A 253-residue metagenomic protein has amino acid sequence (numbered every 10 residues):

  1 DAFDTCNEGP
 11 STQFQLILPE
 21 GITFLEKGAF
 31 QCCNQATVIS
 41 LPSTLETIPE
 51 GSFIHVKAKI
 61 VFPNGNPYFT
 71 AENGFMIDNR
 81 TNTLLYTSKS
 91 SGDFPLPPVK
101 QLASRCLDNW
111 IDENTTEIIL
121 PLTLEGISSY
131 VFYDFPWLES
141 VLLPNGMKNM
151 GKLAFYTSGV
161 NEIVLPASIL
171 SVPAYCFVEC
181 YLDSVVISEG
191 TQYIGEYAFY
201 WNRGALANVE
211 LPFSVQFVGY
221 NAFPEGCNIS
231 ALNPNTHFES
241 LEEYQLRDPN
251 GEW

Functional and structural regions predicted by a protein language model:
D1-D4, K27-A29, E50-S52, R105-C106 (+5 more regions): Consensus positions within tandem repeat domains that build extended binding/scaffold surfaces
N7-F24, C33-T47, V56-G74, N82-Q101 (+7 more regions): Structural signature of tandem-repeat unit edges
I77: Non-catalytic beta-sheet/beta-sandwich ligand-binding modules that flank or precede catalytic cores
